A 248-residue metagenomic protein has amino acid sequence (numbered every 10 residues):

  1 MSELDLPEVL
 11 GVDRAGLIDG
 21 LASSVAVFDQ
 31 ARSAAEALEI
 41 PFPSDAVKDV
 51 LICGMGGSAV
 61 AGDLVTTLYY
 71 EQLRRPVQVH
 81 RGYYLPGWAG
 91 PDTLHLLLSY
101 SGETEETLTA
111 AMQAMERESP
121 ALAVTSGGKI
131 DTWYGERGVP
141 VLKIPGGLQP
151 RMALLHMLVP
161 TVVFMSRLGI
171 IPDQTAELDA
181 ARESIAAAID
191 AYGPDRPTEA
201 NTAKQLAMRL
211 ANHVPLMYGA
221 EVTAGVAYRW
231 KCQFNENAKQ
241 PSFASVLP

Functional and structural regions predicted by a protein language model:
M1-L6: N-terminal, positively charged/glycine-rich alpha-helical extensions of SAM-dependent methyltransferases
E8-L10: Low-complexity, highly charged intrinsically disordered N-terminal segments that act as targeting/localization
D13-G20, V27-Q30, A35-P41, D45-V47 (+1 more regions): Active-site phosphate/pyrophosphate-binding segments
S24-Q30, A114-R117: Amphipathic, soluble alpha/beta structural segments
S44-A187, M208: Glycine-rich phosphate-binding loops that contact phosphosugars or nucleotide phosphates
